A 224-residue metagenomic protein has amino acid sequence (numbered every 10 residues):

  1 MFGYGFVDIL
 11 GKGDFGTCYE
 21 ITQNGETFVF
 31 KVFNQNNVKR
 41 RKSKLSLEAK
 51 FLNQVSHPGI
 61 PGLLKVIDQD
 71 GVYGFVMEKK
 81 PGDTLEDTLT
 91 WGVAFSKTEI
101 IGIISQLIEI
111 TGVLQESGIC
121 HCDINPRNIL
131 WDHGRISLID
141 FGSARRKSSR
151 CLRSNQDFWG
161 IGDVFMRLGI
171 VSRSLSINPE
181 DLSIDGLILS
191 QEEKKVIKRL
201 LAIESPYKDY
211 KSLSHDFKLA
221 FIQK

Functional and structural regions predicted by a protein language model:
D14-S43: ATP-binding glycine-rich loop module of kinase domains
K42-Q54: AlphaC helix of the eukaryotic protein kinase fold
S56-K65: Conserved HxN/HPN-centered segment at the entrance to the catalytic loop of eukaryotic protein kinase-like domains
D70-T84: Conserved short submotifs of the Hanks-type protein kinase catalytic core that shape the nucleotide-binding pocket
L85-F95: AlphaC helix of the protein kinase catalytic domain
I103-I104: Activation segment signature within eukaryotic-like protein kinase domains
T111, Q115-W131: Catalytic-loop of the protein kinase fold
G142-R199: C-lobe/activation-segment region of protein kinase-like
